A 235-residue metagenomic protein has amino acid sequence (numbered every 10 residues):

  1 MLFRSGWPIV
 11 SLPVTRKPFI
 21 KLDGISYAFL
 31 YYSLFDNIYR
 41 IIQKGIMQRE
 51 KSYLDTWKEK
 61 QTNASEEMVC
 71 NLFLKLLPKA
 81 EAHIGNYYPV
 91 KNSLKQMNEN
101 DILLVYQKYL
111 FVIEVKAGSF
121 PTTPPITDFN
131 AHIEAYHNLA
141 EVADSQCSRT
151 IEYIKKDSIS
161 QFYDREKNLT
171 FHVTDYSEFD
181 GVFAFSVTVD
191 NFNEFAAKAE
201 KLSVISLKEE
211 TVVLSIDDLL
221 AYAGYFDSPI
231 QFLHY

Functional and structural regions predicted by a protein language model:
M1-N100, L104-Y235: Intrinsically disordered, low-complexity Ser/Thr/Pro/Gly-rich regulatory segments
